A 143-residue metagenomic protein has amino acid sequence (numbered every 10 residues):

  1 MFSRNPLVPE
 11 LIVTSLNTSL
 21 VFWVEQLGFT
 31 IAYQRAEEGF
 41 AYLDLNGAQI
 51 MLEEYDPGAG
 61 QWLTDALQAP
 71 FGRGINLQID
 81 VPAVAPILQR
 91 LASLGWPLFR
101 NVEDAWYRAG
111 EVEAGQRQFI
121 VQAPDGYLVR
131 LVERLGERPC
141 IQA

Functional and structural regions predicted by a protein language model:
M1-L20, I75-I79, V132-A143: N-terminal beta-strand motif that seeds the catalytic metal site of vicinal oxygen chelate
F2-N5, V24, A32, A41-Y42 (+5 more regions): A generic "structured core" feature
L11-M51, P57: Core segments of cupin and vicinal oxygen chelate
T14-N17, P70-D125: Vicinal oxygen chelate
E38-G39, W106-Y107, I141: Positions that flank functional sites
L43-A48, V121-P124, R134: Active-site beta-strand termini and strand-to-loop segments that position acidic
G58, W106, R134-R138: A short acidic/small-residue loop/turn micro-motif
